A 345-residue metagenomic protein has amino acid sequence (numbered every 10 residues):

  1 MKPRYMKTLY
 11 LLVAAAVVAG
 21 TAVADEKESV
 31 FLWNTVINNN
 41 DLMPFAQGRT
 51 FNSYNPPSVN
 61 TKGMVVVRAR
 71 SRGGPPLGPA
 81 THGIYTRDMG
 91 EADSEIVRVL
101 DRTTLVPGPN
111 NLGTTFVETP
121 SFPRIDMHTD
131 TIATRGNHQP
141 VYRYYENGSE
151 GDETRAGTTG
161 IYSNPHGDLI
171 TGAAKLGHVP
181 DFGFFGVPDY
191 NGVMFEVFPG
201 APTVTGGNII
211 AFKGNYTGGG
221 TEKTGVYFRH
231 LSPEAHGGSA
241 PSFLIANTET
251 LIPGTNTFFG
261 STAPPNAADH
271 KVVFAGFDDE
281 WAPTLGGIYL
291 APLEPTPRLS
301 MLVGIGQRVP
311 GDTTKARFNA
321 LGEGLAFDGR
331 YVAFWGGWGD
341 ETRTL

Functional and structural regions predicted by a protein language model:
M1-Y10: Bacterial N-terminal signal peptides that target proteins for export
P3, T21-A22: Glycine-centered signal
Y10-A19: Bacterial N-terminal signal peptides
A24-L345: Conserved "turn/edge" positions that cap or connect secondary-structure elements within repeat/scaffolded domains
